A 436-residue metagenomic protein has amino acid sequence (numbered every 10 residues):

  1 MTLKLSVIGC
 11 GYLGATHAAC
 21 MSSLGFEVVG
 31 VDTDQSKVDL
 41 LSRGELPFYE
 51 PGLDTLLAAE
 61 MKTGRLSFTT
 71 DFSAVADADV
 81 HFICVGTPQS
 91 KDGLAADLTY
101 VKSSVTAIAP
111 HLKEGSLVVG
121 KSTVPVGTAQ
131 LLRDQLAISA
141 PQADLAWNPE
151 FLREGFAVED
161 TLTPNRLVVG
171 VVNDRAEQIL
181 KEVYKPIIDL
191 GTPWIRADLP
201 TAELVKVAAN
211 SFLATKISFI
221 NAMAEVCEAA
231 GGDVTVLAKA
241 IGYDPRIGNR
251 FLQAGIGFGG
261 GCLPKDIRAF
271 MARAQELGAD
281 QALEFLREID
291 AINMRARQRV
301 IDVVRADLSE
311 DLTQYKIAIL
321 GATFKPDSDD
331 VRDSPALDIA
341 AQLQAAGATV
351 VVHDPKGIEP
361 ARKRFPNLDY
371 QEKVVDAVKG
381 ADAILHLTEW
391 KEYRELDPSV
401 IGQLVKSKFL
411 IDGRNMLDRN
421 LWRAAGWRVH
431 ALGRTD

Functional and structural regions predicted by a protein language model:
M1-D436: Structural/interface elements that position substrates and couple domains in central-metabolism enzymes
